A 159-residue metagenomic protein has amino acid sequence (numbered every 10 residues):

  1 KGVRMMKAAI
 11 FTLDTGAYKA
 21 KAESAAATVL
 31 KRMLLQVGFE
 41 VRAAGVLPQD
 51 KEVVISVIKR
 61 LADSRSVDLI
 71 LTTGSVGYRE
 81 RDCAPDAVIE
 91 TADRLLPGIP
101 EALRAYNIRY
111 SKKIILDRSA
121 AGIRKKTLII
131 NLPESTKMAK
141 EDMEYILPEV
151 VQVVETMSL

Functional and structural regions predicted by a protein language model:
K1-Q49: Glycine-rich phosphate/diphosphate-binding loop of Rossmann-like nucleotide-binding domains
K1-R4, D63, A120-R124: Solvent-exposed alpha-helices and their adjacent loops that cap or buttress functional pockets in soluble metabolic
F11, G45, L71, L128-I130: Hydrophobic/aromatic beta-strand patches that form the interior of the parallel beta-sheet core in alpha/beta enzyme
T15-G16, G74-E80, E134-K137: Short glycine-rich anion-binding loops that position phosphate/pyrophosphate groups of nucleotides and phosphorylated
K21-A25, S56, C83, E141 (+1 more regions): Generic recognition of short, well-ordered alpha-helical segments
T28, R32, E52, S56 (+2 more regions): Short, contiguous clusters of charged residues that form electrostatic/catalytic patches at enzyme active sites, used
L35, E40-T72, G77-R94: N-terminal small/polar loop signature for handling phosphorylated ligands or for N-terminal nucleophile
A84-L159: Proline/glycine-rich low-complexity loops and linkers
